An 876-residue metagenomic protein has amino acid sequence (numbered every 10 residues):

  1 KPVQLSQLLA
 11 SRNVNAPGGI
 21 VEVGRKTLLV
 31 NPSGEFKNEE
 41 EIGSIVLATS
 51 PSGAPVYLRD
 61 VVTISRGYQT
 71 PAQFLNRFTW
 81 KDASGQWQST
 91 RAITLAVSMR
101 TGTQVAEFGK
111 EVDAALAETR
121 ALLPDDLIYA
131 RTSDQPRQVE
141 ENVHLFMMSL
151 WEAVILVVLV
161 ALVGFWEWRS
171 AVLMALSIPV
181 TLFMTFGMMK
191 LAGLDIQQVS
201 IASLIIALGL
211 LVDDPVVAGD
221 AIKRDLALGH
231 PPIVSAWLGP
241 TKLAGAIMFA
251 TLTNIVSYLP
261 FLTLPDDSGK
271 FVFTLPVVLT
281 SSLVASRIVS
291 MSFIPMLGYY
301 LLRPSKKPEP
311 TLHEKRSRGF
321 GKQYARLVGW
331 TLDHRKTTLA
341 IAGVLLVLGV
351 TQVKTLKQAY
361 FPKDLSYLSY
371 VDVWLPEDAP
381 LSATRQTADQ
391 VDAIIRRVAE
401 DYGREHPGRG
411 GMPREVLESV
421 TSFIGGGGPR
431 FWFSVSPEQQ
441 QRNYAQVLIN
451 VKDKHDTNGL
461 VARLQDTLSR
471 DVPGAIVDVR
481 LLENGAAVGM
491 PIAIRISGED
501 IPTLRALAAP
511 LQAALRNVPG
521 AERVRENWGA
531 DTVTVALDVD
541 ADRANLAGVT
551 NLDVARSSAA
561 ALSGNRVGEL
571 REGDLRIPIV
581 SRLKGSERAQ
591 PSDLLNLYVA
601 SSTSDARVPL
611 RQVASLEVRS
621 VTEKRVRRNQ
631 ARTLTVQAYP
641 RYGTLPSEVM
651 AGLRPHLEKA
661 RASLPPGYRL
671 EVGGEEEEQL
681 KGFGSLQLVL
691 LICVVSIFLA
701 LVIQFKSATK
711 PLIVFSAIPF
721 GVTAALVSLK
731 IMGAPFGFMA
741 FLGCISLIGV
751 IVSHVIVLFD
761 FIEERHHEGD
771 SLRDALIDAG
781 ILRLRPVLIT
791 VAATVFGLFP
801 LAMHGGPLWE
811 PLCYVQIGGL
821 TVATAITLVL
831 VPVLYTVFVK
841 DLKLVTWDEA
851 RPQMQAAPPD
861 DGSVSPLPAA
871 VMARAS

Functional and structural regions predicted by a protein language model:
K1-I155, L162, G219, V398 (+5 more regions): Extracytoplasmic/periplasmic membrane-proximal domains and adjacent transmembrane bundles of envelope biogenesis
K1-V14, N31-K37, S382-A487, D542-G564: Solvent-exposed, membrane-proximal periplasmic/extracellular interface segments of envelope transport and secretion
E22, F74-T90, L123, R131-S133 (+7 more regions): Flexible hinge/switch segments at interdomain interfaces of large molecular machines
T132, V139, V143, G219 (+5 more regions): Helix-loop junctions and hydrophobic alpha-helical segments within the transmembrane domains of large membrane
I155-K223, T263, S281, S696-R783 (+3 more regions): Hydrophobic transmembrane alpha-helices and their membrane-interface caps in long multi-pass transport proteins
K190-L191, D195, F261-F271, G343-P380 (+4 more regions): Transmembrane helices with small-residue packing motifs
L208-I222, A244-T263, K270-T311, V447 (+4 more regions): Transmembrane alpha-helices and their membrane-interface boundaries in multi-pass membrane transporters and channels
L228, I233-L238, D267-F273, S292-G343 (+6 more regions): Interfacial helix-loop-helix hairpins and adjacent transmembrane helices of multi-pass alpha-helical membrane proteins
